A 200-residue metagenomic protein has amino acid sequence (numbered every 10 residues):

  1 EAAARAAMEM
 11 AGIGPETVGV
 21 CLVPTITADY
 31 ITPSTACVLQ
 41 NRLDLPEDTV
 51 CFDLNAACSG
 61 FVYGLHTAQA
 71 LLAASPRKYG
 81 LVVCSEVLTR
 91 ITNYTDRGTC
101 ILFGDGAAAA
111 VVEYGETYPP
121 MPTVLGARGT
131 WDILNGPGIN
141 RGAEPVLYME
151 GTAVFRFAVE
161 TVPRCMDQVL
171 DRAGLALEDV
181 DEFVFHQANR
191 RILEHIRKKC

Functional and structural regions predicted by a protein language model:
E1-G19, I139-D181, A188-C200: Conserved active-site "lid/cap" helical segment
A2, S34-C37, Y94, H195: Generic recognition of short, well-ordered alpha-helical segments
P24, N55, Y79-E86, V112 (+1 more regions): Short beta-strand segments
I26-Y79, K198-C200: Conserved catalytic cysteine-centered active-site region of acyl-thioester-dependent Claisen-condensing enzymes
L71-G106: Flexible, glycine-rich active-site loops centered on histidine and acidic residues that chelate a metal or position
C84, G129-I133, R190: Acyl-CoA/ACP chain-elongation machinery
Y94-E160, R164-D167: Condensing-enzyme catalytic core mediating Claisen C-C bond formation in acyl metabolism
